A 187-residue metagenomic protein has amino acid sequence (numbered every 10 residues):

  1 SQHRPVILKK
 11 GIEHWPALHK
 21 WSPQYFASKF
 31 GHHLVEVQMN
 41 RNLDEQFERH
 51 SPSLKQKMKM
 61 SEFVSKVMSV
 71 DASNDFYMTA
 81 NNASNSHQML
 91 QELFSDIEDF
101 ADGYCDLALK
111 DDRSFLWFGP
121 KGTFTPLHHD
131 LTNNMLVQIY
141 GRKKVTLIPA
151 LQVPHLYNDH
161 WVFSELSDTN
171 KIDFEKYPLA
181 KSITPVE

Functional and structural regions predicted by a protein language model:
S1-E187: N-terminal accessory scaffold of Fe(II)-dependent oxygenases
